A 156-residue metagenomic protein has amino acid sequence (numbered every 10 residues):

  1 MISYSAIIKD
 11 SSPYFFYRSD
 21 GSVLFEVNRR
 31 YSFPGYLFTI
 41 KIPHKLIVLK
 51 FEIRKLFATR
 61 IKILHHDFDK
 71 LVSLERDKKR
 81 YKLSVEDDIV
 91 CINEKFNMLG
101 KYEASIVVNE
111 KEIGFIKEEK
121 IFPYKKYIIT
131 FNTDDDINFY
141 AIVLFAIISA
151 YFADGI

Functional and structural regions predicted by a protein language model:
M1-L37, I42-V48, L71, E75-I156: Low-complexity or membrane-interfacial segments used for flexible interactions
P43-K70: Short hydrophobic interaction/assembly module
